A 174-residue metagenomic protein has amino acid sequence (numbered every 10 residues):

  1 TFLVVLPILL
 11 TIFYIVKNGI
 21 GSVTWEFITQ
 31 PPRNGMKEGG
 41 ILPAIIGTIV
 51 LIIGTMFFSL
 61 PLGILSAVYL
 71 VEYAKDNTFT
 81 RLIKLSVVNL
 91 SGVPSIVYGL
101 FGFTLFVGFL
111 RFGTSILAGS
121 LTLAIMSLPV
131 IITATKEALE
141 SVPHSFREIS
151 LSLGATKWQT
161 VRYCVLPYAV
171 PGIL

Functional and structural regions predicted by a protein language model:
T1-F13: N-terminal signal-anchor/first transmembrane alpha helix
I15-T55: Periplasmic/extracellular loop-to-transmembrane helix junction in inner-membrane transport proteins
I46, V50-F58, L62, S66 (+2 more regions): Hydrophobic alpha-helical transmembrane segments of multipass integral membrane proteins, especially permease/channel
M56, K157-L174: Transmembrane alpha-helices
L62-G102, I132-E137: Cytoplasmic-entry segments and transmembrane alpha-helices of multi-pass inner-membrane transporters
V88-M126: Generic hydrophobic transmembrane alpha-helix motif, especially the helices
P94, L153-G154, P167: Glycine/proline-centered hinge or cleavage motifs at structural transition points of membrane proteins
T133-L151, W158-Y163: Intracellular coupling helices
